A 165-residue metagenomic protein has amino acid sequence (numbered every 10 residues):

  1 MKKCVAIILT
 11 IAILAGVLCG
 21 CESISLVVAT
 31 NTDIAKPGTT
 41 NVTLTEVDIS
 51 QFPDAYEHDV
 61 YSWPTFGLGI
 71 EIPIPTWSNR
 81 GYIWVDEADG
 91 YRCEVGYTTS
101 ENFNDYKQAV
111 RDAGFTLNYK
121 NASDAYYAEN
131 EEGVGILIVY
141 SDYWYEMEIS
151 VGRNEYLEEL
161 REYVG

Functional and structural regions predicted by a protein language model:
M1-C4: Positively charged n-region of N-terminal signal peptides that target proteins for export
I11-A12: Repetitive helical segments and hydrophobic/amphipathic motifs
L18-G20: C-terminal motif of bacterial Sec signal peptides marking the signal peptidase cleavage site
E22-G165: An acidic-aromatic pocket/loop used at catalytic or ligand-binding sites
